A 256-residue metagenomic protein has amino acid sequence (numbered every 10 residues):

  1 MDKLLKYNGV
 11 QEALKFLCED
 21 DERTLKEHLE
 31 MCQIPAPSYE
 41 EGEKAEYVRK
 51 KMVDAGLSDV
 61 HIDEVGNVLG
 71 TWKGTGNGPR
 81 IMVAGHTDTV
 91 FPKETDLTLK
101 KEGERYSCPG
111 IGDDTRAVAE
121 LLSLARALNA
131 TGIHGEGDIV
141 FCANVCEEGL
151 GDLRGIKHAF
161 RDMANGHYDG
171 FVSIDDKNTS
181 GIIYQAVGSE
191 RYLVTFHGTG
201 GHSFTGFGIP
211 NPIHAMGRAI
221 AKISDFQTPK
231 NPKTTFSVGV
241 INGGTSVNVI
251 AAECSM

Functional and structural regions predicted by a protein language model:
K3-R105: Acidic/His- and Gly-rich active-site-bordering loop/insert found across diverse amide/peptide-bond hydrolases
E30, L122-A130, R218-S224: Short glycine/serine- and small hydrophobic-enriched flexible loop segments
Y39-G42, Y106-A119, F207-H214: Short, conserved micro-motifs enriched in small and acidic residues
G85-V90, D96, D176-T179, A186-S189 (+1 more regions): Short glycine-enriched loops at secondary-structure junctions
F91, I133, I183-S189, V247-A252: Short glycine/proline-enriched loop/turn "hinge" motifs that connect secondary-structure elements and lie
R105, G110-V187: Acidic/histidine-rich catalytic neighborhood of metal-dependent amide-processing enzymes
G206-I250: Acidic-enriched catalytic cores of C-N bond-cleaving enzymes acting on peptides and small amides
